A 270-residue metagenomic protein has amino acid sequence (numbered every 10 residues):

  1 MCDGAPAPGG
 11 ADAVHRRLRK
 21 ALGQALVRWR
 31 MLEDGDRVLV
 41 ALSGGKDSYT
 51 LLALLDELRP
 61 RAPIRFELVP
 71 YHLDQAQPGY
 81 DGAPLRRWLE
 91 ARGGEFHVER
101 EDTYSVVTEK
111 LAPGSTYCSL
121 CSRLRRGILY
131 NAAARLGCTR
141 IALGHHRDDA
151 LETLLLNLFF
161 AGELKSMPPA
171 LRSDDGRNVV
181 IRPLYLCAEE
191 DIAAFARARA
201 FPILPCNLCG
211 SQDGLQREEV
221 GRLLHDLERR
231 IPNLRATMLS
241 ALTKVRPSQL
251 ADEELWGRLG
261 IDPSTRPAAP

Functional and structural regions predicted by a protein language model:
M1-L155, F160-L164, E190-A198, Q249 (+2 more regions): ATP-dependent adenylation/nucleotidyltransferase module used to activate substrates
V27, E33, R37, F159-I181 (+2 more regions): Flexible helical/loop "lid" subdomain adjacent to adenine-nucleotide binding pockets
Q75-A76, L186, S211: Short, surface-exposed acidic/glycine-rich loop or hinge patches that mediate macromolecular interfaces
I181-L184, A193: Conserved core of the sugar-phosphate nucleotidyltransferase
